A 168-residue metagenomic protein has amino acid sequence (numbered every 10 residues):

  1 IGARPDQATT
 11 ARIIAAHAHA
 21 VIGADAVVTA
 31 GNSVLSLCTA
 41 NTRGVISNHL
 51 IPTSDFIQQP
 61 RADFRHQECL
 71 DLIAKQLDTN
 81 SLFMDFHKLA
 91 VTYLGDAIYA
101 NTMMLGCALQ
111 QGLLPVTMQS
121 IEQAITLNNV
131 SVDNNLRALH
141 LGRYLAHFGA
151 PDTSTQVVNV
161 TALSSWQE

Functional and structural regions predicted by a protein language model:
I1-E168: Active-site cofactor/cluster-binding pocket
